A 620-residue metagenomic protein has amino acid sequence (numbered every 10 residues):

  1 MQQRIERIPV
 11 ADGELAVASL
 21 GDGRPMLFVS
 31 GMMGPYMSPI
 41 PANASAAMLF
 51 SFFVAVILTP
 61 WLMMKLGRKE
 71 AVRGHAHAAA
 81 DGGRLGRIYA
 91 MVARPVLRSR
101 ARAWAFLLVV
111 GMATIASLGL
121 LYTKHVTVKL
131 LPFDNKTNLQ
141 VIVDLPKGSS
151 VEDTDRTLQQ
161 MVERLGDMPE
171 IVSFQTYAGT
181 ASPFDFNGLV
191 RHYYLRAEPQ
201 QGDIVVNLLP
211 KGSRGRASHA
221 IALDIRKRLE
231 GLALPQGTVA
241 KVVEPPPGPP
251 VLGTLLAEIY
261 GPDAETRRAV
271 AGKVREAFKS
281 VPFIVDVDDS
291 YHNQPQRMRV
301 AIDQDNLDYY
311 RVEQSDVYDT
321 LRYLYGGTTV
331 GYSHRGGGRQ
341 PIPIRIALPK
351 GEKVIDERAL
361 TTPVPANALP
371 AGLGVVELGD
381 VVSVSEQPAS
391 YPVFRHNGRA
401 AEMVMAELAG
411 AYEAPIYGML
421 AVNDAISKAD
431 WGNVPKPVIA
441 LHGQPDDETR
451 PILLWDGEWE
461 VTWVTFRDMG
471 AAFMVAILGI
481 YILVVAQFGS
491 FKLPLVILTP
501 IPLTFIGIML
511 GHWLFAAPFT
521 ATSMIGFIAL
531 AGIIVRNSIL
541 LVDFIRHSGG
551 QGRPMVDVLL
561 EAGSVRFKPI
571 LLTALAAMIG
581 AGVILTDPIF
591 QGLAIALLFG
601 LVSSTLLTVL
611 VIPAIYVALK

Functional and structural regions predicted by a protein language model:
M1-R24: Alpha/beta-hydrolase fold catalytic core
S30, G479-R566, L571-D587, F599 (+2 more regions): Hydrophobic transmembrane alpha-helices and their membrane-interface caps in long multi-pass transport proteins
G31-Y36, A71, V110-K147, L189-R191 (+2 more regions): Transmembrane helices with small-residue packing motifs
P35-H77, I204, L503, N537 (+2 more regions): Transmembrane alpha-helices and their membrane-interface boundaries in multi-pass membrane transporters and channels
A76-K129, A257, F466: Signature of alpha-helical transmembrane segments and their immediate interfacial
Q140-I142, I204-R226, L256-Y260, I342-R345 (+1 more regions): A short beta-strand structural signal in non-transmembrane regions
D153-P250, E276, D305-G327, H334: Solvent-exposed, membrane-proximal periplasmic/extracellular interface segments of envelope transport and secretion
R268, R275-A476, V485-F488, V556-V558: Extracytoplasmic/periplasmic membrane-proximal domains and adjacent transmembrane bundles of envelope biogenesis
